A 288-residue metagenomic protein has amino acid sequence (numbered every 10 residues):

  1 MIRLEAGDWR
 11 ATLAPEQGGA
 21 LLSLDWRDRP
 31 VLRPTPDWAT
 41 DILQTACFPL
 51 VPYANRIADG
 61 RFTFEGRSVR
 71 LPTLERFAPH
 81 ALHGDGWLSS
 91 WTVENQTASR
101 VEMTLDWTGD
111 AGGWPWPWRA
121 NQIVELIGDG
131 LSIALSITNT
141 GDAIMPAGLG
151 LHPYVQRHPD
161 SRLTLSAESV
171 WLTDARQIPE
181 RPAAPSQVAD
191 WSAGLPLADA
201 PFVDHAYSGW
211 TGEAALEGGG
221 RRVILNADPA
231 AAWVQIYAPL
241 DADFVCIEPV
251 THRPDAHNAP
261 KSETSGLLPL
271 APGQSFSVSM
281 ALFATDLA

Functional and structural regions predicted by a protein language model:
M1-D8: Short, Gly/Pro- and small/polar-rich lid/capping loops
L4, W107-A147, L151-V155: Acidic, contiguous internal or C-terminal segments within carbohydrate-active enzymes that form a structured patch used
T12-S68, L74: Acidic-aromatic substrate-binding/catalytic surfaces of carbohydrate-active enzymes
F62-R70, L268-T285: Short Pro-Gly-centered flexible turn/kink motifs
T73-E75, P79-G128: Extended, loop-rich substrate-binding clefts of extracytoplasmic carbohydrate-active enzymes
I144-P146, Y154-P229: Active-site/ligand-binding surface loops and adjacent short beta/alpha elements that line catalytic pockets across
G218-P254: Glycine-rich active-site loops that engage anionic ligands at enzyme catalytic sites
C246-L268: A conserved acidic, glycine/proline-rich C-terminal tail/linker
